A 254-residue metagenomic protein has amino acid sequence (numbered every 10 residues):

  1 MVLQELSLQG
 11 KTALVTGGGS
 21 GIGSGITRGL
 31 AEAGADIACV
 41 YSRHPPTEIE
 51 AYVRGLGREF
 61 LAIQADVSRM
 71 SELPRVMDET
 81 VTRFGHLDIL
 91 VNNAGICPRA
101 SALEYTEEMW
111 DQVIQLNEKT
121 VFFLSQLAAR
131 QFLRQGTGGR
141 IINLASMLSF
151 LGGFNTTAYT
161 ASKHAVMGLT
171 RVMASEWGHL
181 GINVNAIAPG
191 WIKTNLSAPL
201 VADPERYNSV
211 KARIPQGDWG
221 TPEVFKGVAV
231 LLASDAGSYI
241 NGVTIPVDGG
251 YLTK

Functional and structural regions predicted by a protein language model:
V2-Q4, L151, V230, N241-K254: Short C-terminal tail/terminal secondary-structure segment of NAD(P)H-dependent dehydrogenase/reductase domains
T12, G19-G21: Conserved glycine-rich cofactor-binding loop
A35-I49: Conserved glycine-rich Rossmann-like NAD(P)H-binding loop of the short-chain dehydrogenase/reductase
S101-A102, T106-I114, V210: Substrate-binding pocket helix/loop in short-chain dehydrogenase/reductase
S125, S162, T170: Active-site helix of classical SDR
S146: Residue(s) in the substrate-gating loop at a strand-loop-helix junction that position the organic substrate next
G178, N183, I240-G242: Short, small/polar-rich loop/turn modules that mediate ligand/substrate recognition or access, typified
